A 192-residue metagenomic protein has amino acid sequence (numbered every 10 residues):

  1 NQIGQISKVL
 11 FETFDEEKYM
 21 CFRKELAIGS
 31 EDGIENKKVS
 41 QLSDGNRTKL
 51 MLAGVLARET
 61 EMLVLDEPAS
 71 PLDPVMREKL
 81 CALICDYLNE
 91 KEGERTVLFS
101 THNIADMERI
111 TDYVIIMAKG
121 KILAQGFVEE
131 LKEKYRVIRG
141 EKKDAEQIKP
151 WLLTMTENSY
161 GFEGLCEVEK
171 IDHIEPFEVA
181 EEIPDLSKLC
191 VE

Functional and structural regions predicted by a protein language model:
N1-D44, L50: ABC-family P-loop ATPase nucleotide-binding domains
L63-E67: Catalytic Walker B motif of ABC-type/P-loop ATPase nucleotide-binding domains
A69-S70, I104: Short loop immediately C-terminal to the Walker-B catalytic DE motif in ABC-type ATPase nucleotide-binding domains
R77-G93: Helical segment within the ABC ATPase nucleotide-binding domain
C81, T154, Y160-E192: C-terminal coupling/interaction segments
Q125-G126: ABC ATPase "signature
